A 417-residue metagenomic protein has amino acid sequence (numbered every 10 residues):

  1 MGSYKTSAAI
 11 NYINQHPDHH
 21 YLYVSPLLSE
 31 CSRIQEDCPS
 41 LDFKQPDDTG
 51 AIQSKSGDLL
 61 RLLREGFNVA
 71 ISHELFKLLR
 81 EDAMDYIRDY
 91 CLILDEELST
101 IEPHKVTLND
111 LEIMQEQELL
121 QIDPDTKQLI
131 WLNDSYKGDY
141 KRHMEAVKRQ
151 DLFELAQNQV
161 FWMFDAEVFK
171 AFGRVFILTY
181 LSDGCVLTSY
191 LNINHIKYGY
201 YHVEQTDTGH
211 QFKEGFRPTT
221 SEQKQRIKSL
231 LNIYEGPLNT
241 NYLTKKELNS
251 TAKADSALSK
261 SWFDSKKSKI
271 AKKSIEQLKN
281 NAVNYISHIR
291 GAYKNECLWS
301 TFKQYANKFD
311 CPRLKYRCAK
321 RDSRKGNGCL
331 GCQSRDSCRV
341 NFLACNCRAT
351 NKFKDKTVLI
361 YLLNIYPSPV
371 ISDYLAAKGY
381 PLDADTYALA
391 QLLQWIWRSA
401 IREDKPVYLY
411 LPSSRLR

Functional and structural regions predicted by a protein language model:
G2-S3: Walker A (P-loop) phosphate-binding loop of P-loop NTPases
T6-F43, E74-L75: Conserved Walker A/P-loop ATP-binding site and its immediately adjacent core in helicase/helicase-like ATPase domains
H19-E30, V175-T179, E296-K303, Y408-S413: Conserved RecA-like ASCE P-loop NTPase motor core of nucleic-acid helicases/translocases
S40-L78: Inter-Walker segment of RecA-like/P-loop motor cores
L63-G66, R80-Y90, K170, F353: Short basic/glycine-enriched coil/helix segment immediately N-terminal to the Walker B
S72-L79, T100, N327-R417: Conserved RecA-like P-loop NTPase helicase motor core
E74-L75, A83-D151: SF2 helicase catalytic motif II
G173, L181-A349: Conserved helicase/translocase motor-coupling segment
